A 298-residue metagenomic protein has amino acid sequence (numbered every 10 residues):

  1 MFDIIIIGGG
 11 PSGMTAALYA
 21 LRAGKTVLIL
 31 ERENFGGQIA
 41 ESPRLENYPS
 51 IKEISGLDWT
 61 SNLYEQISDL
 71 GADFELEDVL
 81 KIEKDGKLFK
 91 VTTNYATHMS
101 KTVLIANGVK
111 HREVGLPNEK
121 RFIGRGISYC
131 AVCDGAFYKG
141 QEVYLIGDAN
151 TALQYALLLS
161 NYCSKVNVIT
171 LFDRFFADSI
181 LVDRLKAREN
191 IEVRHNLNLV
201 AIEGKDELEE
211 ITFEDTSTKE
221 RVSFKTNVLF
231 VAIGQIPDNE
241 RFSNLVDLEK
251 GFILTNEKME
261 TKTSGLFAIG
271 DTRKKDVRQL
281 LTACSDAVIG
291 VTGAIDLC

Functional and structural regions predicted by a protein language model:
M1-D3, L76-E77, K139-Q141, N196 (+1 more regions): Phosphate-coordination loops involved in phosphoryl transfer and adenosine-cofactor binding
F2-L70, G147, T151-D178: Beta1-alpha1 glycine-rich phosphate/pyrophosphate-binding loop at the start of Rossmann-like nucleotide-binding domains
I67-T92, T97-S100, N161-E257, C298: A Rossmann-like FAD-binding core segment of flavoenzymes
F74-T97, K101-F137: Glycine/small-residue-rich loop that forms an oxyanion/phosphate-binding "nest" at active or ligand-binding sites
E113-V114, L153-Q154, F176, R221 (+2 more regions): Glycine/Thr-rich phosphate-binding loops of Rossmann-like dinucleotide-binding domains
G115, R121-F137, I233-T282, D286-D296: FAD-site-proximal beta/loop scaffold in flavoenzymes
